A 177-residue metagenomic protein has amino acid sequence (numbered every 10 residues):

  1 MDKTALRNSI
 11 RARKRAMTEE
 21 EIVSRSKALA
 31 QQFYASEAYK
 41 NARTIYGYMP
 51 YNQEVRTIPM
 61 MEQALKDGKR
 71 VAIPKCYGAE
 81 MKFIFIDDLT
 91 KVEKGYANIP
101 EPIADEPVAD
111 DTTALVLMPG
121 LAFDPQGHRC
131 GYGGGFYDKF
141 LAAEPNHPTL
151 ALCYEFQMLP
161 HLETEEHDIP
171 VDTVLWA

Functional and structural regions predicted by a protein language model:
M1-D111: N-terminal active-site beta-alpha-beta segment that forms phosphate/nucleotide-binding and substrate-recognition loops
A79-A177: Conserved phosphate- and dinucleotide-binding cores of soluble alpha/beta proteins, encompassing both enzyme active
